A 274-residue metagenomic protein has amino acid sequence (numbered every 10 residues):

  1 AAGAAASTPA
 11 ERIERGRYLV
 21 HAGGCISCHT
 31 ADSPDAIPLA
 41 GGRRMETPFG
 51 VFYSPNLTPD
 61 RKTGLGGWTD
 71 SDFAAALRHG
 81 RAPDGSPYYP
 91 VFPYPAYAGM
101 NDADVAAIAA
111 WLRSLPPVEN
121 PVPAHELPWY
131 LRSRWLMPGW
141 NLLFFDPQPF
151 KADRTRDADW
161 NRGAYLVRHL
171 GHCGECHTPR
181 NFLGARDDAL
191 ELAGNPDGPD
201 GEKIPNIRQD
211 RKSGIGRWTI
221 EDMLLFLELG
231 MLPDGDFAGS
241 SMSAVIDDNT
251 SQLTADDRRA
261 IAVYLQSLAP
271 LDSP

Functional and structural regions predicted by a protein language model:
A2-H21, G139-R168: Electrostatic cytochrome c docking/interface patches
G16, A22-D32, F73, I108 (+5 more regions): The canonical Cys-X-X-Cys-His
V20-G23, F52-S54, P87-Y89, G171 (+1 more regions): Extracytoplasmic
H29, R78-R81, R113-P116, V167 (+3 more regions): Protein kinase-like catalytic domain
R44-A75, P95-V105, L190-P233, A244-R258: Electron-transfer interface patches adjacent to heme c in soluble/periplasmic c-type cytochromes and di-/multiheme
D84-S86, G174, G214-R217, M231-G239: Substrate-binding/catalytic groove segments of enzymes that remodel or degrade extracellular structural polymers
N120-M137: Extended, well-folded interaction surfaces typified by the phenylalanyl-tRNA synthetase beta subunit core
S240-P274: A cross-kingdom marker for long, charged
